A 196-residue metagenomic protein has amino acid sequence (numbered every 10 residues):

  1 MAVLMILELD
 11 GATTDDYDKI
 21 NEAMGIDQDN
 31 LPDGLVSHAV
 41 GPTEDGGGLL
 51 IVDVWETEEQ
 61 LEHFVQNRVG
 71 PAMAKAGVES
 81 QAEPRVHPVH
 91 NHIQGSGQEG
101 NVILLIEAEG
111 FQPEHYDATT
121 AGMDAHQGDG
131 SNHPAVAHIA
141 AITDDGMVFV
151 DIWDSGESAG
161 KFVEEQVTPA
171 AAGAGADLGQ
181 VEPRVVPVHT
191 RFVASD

Functional and structural regions predicted by a protein language model:
M1-P169, G175-D196: Short S/T/G/P-rich N-terminal loop/turn motif that feeds into the first structured element of a domain
